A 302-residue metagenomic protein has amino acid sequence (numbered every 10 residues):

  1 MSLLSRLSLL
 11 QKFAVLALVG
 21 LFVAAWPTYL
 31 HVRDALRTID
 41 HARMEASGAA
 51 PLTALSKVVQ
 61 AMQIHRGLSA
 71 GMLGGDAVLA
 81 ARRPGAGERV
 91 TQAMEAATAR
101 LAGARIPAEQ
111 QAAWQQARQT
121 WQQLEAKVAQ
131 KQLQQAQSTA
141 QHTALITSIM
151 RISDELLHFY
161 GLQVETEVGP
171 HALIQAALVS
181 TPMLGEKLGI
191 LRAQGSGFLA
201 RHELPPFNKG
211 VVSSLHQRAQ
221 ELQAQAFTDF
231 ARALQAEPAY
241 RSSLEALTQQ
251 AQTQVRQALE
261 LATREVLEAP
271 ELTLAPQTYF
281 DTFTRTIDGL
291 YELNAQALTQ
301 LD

Functional and structural regions predicted by a protein language model:
M1-D302: Hydrophobic alpha-helical segments
